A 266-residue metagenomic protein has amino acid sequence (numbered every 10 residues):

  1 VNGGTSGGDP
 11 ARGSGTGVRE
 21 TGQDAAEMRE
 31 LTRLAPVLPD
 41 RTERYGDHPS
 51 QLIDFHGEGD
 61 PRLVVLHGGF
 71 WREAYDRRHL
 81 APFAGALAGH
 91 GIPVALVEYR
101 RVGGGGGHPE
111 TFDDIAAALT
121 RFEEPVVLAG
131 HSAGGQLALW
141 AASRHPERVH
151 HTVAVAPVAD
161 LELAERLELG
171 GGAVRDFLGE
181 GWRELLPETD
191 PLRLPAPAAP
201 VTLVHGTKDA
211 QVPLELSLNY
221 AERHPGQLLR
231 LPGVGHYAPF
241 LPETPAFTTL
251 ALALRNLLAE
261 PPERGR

Functional and structural regions predicted by a protein language model:
R12-E58: N-terminal cap/lid segment of alpha/beta-hydrolase-fold proteins
E58-A86: Short, surface-exposed "cap/lid" segments of acyl-processing enzymes
A74-A84, A95-P125: Catalytic nucleophile-loop/oxyanion-hole region of alpha/beta-hydrolase and closely related hydrolase-like folds
G130-W140: Glycine-rich nucleophile elbow surrounding the catalytic serine of serine-hydrolase chemistry
W140-E184: Hydrolase active-site cap/lid region
P197, L203-H205, D209: Short beta-strand/loop motif that positions the catalytic acidic residue of the alpha/beta-hydrolase fold
A210-L216: Conserved alpha/beta-hydrolase "acid-adjacent" motif
L218-R266: C-terminal catalytic histidine-bearing segment of alpha/beta-hydrolase fold enzymes
